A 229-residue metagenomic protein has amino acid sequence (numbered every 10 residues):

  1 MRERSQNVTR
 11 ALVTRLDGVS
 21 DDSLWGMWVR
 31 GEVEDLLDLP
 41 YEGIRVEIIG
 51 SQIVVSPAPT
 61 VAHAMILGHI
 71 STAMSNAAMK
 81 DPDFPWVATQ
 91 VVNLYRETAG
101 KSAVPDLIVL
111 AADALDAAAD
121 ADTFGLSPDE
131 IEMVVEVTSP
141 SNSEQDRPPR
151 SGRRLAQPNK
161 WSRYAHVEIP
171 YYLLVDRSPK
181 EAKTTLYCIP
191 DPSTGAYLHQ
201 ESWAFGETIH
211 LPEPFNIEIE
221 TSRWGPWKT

Functional and structural regions predicted by a protein language model:
M1-V167, Y171-T229: Gly/Pro/Ser/Thr-rich low-complexity, intrinsically disordered segments predominantly at protein N-termini
